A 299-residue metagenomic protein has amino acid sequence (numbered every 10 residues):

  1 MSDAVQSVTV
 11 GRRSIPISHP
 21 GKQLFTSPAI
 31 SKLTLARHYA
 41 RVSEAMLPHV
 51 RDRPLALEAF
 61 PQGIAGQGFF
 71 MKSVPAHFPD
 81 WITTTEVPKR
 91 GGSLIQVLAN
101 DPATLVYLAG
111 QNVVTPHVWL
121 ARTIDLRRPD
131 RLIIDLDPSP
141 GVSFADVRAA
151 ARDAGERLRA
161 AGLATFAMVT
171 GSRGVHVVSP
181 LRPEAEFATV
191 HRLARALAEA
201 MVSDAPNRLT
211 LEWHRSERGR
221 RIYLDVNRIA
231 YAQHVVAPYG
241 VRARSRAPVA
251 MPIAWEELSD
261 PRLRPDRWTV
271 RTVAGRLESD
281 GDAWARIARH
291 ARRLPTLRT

Functional and structural regions predicted by a protein language model:
M1-A36, L47, R51, S93 (+4 more regions): C-terminal accessory nucleic-acid interaction domains of nucleic acid-metabolism proteins
M1-A99, A103-A109: Charge-rich, low-complexity segments
L57-F60, T165-G171, E212-S216: Short beta-strand
I64-Q67, H77, V142, G174-H176 (+1 more regions): Flexible loop/turn segments at secondary-structure boundaries
V97-T170, L181-P183, F187-T189, T299: Signature for HUH/AEP ssDNA processing cores
H176-R182, I222-V226: A short beta-strand motif that forms the metal-chelation/ATP-contact edge of phosphoryl-transfer active sites
